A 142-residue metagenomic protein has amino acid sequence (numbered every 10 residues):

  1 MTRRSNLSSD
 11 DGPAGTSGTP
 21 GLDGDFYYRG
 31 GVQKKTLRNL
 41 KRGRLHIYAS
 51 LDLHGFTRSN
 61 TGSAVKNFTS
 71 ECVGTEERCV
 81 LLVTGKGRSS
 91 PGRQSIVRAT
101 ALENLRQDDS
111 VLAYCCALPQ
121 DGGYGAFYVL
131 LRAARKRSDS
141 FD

Functional and structural regions predicted by a protein language model:
M1-C79, V83-D142: Long, charged, low-complexity intrinsically disordered regions
